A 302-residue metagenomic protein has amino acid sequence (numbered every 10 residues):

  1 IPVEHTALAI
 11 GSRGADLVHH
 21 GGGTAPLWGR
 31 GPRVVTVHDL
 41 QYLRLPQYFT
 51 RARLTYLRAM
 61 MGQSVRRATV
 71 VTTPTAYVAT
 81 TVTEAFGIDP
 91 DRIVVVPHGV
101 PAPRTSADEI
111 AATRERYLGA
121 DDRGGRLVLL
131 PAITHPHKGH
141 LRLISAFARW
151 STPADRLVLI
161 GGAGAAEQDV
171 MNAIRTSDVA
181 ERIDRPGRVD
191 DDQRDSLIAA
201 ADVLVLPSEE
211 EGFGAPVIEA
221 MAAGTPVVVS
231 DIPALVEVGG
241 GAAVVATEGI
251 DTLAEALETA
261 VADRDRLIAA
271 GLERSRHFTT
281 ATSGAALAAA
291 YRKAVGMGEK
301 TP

Functional and structural regions predicted by a protein language model:
I1-P302: Carbohydrate transferase catalytic cores enriched for Leloir-type hexosyltransferases
